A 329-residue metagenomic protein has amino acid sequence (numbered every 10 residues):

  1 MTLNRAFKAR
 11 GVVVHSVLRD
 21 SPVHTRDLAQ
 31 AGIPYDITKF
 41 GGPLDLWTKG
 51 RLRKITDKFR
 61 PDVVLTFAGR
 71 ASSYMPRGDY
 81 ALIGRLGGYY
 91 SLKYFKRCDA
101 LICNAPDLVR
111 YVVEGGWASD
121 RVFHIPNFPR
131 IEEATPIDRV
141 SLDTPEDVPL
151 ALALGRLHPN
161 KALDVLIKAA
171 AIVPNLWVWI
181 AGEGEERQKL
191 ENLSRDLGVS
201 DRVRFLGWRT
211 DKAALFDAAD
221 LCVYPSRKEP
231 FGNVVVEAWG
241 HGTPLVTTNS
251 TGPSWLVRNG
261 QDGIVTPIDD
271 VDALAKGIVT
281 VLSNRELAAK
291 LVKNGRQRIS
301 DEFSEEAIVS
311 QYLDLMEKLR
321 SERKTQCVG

Functional and structural regions predicted by a protein language model:
M1-R5, P149-I172, E185-N192, D272: A conserved mid-protein helix/loop that constitutes part of the nucleotide-sugar donor-binding site
G11-H15, L163, I167-R204, S283-A288: A conserved nucleotide-sugar
V17, P244-T247, V257: Short hydrophobic beta-strand element within catalytic cores of glycosyltransferases and related nucleotide-activated
L44-T48, L65-S72, L86-G87: Short His-centered aromatic/hydrophobic patch
W47, V113, S119, F128-D143: Acidic anion/phosphate-binding donor-loop and adjacent secondary structure in glycosyltransferase catalytic cores
W208, R227: Aromatic "clamp/platform" in nucleotide-sugar-dependent glycosyltransferases that forms part of the donor/acceptor
N259-G260, I264-V271, T280-E286: Conserved acidic donor-binding segment of nucleotide-sugar-dependent glycosyltransferases
A273, T280, L287-E302, I308-D314: A short, well-ordered alpha-helix in the C-terminal region of glycosyltransferases
